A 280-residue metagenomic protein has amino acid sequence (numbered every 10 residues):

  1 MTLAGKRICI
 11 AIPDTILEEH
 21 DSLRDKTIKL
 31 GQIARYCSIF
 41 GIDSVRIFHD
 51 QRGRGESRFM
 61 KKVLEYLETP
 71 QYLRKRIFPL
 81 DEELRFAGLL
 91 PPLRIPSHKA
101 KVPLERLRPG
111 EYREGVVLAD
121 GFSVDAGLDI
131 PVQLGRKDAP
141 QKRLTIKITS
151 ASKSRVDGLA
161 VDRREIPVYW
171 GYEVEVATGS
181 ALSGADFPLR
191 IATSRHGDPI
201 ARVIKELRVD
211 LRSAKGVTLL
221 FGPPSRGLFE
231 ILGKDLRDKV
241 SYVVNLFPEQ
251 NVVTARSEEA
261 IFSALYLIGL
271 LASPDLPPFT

Functional and structural regions predicted by a protein language model:
M1-T280: Post-transcriptional modification and biogenesis factors for structured RNAs of the translation apparatus
